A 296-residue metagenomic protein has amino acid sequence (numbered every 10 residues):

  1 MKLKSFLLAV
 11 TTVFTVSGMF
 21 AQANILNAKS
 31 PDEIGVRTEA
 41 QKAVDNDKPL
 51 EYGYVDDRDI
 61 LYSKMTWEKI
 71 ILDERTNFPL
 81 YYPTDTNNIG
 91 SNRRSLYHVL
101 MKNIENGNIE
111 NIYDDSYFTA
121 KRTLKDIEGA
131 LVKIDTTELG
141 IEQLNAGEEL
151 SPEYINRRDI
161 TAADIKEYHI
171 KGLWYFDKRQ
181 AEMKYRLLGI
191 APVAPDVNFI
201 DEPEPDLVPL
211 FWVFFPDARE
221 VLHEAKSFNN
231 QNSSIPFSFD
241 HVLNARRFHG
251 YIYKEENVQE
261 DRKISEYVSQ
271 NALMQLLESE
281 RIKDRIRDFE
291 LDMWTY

Functional and structural regions predicted by a protein language model:
M1-S30: Bacterial Sec-dependent N-terminal signal peptides
T12, D85-I89, N198-D206, I235: Intrinsically disordered, low-complexity coil segments
S17, L173, P195-V197, P216-A218: Generic structural motif
Q22-K178, D217-Y296: A domain-level signal for the mature, folded cores of soluble proteins
A163-I165, Y185-L187, V208-L210: Extracytoplasmic
K171, A191, F214: Residues in well-ordered beta-strands of folded domains
E182, L187-P205: Extended serine/threonine-enriched, polar tracts that run as long, contiguous segments within proteins
D206-E220: A short, surface-exposed beta-strand/turn
